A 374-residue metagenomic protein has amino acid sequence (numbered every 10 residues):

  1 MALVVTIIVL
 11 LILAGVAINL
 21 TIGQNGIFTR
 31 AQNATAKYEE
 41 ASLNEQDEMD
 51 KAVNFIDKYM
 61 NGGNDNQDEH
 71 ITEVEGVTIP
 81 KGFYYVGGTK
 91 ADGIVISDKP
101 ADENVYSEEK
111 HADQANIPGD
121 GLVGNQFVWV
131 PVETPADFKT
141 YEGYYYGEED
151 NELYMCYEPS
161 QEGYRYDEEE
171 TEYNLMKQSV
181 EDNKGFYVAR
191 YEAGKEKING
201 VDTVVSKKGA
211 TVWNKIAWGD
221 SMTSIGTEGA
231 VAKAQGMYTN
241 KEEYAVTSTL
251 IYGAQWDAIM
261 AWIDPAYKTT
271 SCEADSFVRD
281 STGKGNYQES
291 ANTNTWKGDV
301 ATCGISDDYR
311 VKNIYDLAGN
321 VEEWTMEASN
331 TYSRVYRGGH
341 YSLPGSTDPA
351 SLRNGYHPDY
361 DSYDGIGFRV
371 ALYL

Functional and structural regions predicted by a protein language model:
M1-L3: Glycine-centered recognition micro-motifs in short, flexible terminal segments and loops
V9-Q32: C-terminal juxtamembrane segment of a hydrophobic transmembrane alpha-helix
G26-Y59: Membrane-proximal N-terminal amphipathic helix
D50-Q67, A274-Y287: Short, glycine/small-hydrophobic-rich surface segments
N64-P131, P135-T140, A245: GGW-centered surface loops in extracellular recognition modules
I117-G124, E148-D316, L374: Short aromatic-cysteine micro-motif
E133-A136, Y191-K195, Q255, M326-T331 (+2 more regions): Acidic glycine-/aspartate-rich tracts in secreted/extracellular proteins
S224-I225, G229-A232, Y238, V246 (+3 more regions): Disulfide-stabilized, aromatic/cysteine-rich ligand-recognition loop
